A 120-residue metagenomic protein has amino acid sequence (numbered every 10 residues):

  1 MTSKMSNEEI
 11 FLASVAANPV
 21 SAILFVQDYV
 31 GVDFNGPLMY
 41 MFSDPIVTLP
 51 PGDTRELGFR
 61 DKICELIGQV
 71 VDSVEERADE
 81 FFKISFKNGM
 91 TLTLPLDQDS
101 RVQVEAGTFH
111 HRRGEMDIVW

Functional and structural regions predicted by a protein language model:
M1-W120: Surface-exposed, interaction-prone regions used to assemble/regulate multi-protein complexes
